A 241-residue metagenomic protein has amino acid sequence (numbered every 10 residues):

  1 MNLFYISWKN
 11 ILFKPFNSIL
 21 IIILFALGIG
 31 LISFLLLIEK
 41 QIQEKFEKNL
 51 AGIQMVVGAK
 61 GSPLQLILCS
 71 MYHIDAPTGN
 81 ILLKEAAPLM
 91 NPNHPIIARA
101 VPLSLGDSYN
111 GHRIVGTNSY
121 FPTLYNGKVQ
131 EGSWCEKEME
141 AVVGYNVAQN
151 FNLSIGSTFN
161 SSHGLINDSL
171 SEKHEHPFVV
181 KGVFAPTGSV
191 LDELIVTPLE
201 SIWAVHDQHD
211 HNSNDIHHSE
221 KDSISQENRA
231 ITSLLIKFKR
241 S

Functional and structural regions predicted by a protein language model:
M1-F13, Q43, E47, Q54 (+1 more regions): Feature of multi-pass inner-membrane transport and sensor proteins that recognizes transmembrane helices together
M1-S33: N-terminal Sec/SRP start-transfer signal
L36-R113, T123, K137, S223: Hydrophobic, regular-secondary-structure patches
G52, P95, Y109-H112, T117 (+5 more regions): Extracytoplasmic
P92, E172-P177, V183-S241: Mechanotransmission and gating elements of multispan inner-membrane complexes involved in transport and envelope
L105-G111, V129-V142, L165-V190: Beta-strand-rich non-transmembrane domains
H112-N160, Q226: Short beta-strand boundary microenvironments
